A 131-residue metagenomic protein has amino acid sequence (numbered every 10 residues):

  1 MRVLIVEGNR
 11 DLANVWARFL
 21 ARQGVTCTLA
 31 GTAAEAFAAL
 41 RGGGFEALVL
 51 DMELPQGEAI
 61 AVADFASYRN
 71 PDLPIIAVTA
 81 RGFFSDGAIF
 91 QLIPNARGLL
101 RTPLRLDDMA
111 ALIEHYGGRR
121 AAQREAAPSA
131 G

Functional and structural regions predicted by a protein language model:
E7: Conserved acidic carboxylate
R10-T28: Two-component/phosphorelay signaling modules centered on CheY-like receiver
L29-A47: Acidic, metal-coordinating helix/loop segments flanking the phosphotransfer/catalytic sites of two-component signaling
R41-G43, A66-L73: Conserved phosphotransfer cores of two-component systems
L48, I75, G98-L100: Two-component signal transduction core modules
L50-S67, D86: Conserved phosphotransfer microenvironments
A61, T79-L100, D107, A111: Alpha4 helix (beta4-alpha4-beta5 surface) of REC/receiver domains from two-component response regulators
L104-E114, A121, E125: C-terminal output helix
